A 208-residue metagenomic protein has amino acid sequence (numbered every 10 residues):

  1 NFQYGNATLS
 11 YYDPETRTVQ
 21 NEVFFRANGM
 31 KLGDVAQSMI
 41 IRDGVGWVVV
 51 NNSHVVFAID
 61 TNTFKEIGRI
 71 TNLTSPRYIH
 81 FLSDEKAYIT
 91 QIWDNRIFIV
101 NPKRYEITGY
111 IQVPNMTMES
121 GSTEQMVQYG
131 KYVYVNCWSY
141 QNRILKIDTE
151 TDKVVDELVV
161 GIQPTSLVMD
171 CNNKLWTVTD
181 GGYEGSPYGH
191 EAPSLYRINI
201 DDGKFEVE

Functional and structural regions predicted by a protein language model:
N1-E208: Predominantly soluble domains enriched in secretory-pathway, periplasmic, or organellar proteins
